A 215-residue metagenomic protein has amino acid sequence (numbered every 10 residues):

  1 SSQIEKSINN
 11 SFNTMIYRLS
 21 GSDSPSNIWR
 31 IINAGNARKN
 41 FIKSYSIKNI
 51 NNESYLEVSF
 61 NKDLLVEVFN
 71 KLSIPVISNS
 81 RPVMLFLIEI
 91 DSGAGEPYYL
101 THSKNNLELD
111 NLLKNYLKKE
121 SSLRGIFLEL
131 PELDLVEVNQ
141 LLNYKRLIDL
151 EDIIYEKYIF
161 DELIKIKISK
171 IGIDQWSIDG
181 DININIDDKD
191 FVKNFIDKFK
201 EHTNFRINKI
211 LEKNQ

Functional and structural regions predicted by a protein language model:
S1-Q3: Positively charged, aromatic-enriched nucleic acid-contacting surfaces
E5-I31, F86-R146, Y158, L163: N-terminal segment of the mature soluble domain
I28-E89, Y98-Y99: Signal peptide-directed extracytoplasmic domains
A37-K48, L85-I88, F127-E132, L142-D181: A short, hydrophobic beta-strand-centered structural micro-motif
E57, N61-L64, I154-R206: Amphipathic beta-strand/beta-sheet edge segments enriched in Tyr/Trp
S78-L85, E89-Y98, S177-N194: A short, terminal or domain-edge coil/loop segment
L133-N139, K200-Q215: N-terminal small/polar-rich segments of proteins
